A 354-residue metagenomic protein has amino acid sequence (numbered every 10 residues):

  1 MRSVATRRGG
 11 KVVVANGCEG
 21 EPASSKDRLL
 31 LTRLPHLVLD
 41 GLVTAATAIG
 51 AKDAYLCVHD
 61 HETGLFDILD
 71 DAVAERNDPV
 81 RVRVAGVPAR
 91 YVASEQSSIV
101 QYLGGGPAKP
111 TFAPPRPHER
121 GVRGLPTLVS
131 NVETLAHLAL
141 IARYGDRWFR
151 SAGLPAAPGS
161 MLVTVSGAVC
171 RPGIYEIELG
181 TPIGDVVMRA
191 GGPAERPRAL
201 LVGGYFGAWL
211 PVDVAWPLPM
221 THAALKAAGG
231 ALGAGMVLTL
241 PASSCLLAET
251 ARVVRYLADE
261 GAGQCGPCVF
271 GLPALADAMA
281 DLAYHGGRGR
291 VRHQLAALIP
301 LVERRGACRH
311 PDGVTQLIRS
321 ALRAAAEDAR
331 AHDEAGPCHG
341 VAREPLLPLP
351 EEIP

Functional and structural regions predicted by a protein language model:
M1, A54, G191-G204: Short loop-to-beta-strand transition segments
M1-P107: Iron-sulfur-cluster electron-transfer modules
R2, S25-D27, F66-D71, A93-G105 (+7 more regions): Short acidic, glycine/serine/threonine-rich loops at helix termini
G10-K11, D27-L30, K52-A54, V58 (+3 more regions): Ferredoxin-type iron-sulfur electron-transfer modules in oxidoreductases and energy-metabolism complexes
L39-A45, E178-A194: Short amphipathic, charge-patterned alpha-helical segments
L42, S94, V186-V187, C265 (+1 more regions): Buried hydrophobic positions in well-ordered alpha/beta secondary-structure cores of metabolic enzymes
E62-L179, A190-G191: Hydrophobic alpha-helical positions that pack around
T63, G167-A168, R198-P219: Short acidic beta-strand-loop surface patches of small beta-rich interaction domains
